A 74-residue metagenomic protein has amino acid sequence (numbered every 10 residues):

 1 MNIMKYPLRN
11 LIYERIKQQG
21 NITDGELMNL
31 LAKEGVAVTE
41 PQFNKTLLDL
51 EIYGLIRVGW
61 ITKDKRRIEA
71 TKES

Functional and structural regions predicted by a protein language model:
M1-Q18: Short alpha-helical segments that sit at the start of domains
E14, N29, K45: DNA-binding alpha-helical recognition surfaces that contact promoter or target DNA
G20, V36: Flexible coil/turn residues that form the inter-helical turn or adjacent wing/linker of helix-turn-helix
I22-L31: Short acidic, hydrophobic short linear motifs in intrinsically disordered regions
A37-I52: Short amphipathic alpha-helical interaction segments
E51-I61: A short, conserved structural fragment
I61-S74: Short, cationic-aromatic polyanion-contact patches
